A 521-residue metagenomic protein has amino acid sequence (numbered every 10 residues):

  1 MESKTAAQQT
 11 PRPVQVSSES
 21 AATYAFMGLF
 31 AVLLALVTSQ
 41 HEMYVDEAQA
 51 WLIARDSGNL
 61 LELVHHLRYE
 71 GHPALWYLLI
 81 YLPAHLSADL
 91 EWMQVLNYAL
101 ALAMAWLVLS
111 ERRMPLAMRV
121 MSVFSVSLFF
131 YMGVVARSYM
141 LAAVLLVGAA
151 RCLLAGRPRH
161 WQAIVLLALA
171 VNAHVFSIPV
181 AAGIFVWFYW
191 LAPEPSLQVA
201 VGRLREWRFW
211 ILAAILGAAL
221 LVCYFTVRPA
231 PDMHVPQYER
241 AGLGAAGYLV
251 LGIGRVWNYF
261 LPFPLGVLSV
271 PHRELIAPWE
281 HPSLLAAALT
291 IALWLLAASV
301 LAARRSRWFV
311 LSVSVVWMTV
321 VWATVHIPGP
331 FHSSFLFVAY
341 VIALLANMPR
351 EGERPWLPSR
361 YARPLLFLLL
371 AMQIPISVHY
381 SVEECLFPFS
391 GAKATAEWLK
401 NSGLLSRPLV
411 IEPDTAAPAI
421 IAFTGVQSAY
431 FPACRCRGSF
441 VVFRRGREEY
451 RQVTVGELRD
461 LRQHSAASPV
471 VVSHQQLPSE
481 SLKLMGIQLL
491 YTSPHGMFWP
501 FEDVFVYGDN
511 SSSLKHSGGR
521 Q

Functional and structural regions predicted by a protein language model:
Y24-F26, V165, L212-I215, I291 (+2 more regions): Signature aromatic-anchored transmembrane alpha helix within multi-pass, membrane-resident enzymes that catalyze glycan
V32, L128-F130, G148, H160-V186 (+1 more regions): Membrane-interface alpha helices of multi-pass inner-membrane proteins
W51-R55, N59-V95, A99, F263 (+1 more regions): Short hydrophobic/aromatic helix or loop-helix immediately within or flanking a transmembrane segment in polytopic
V95-A117, L295-S299: Transmembrane-helix motifs of polytopic, lipid-linked glycan transferases
V134-M140: Short acidic/glycine- and proline-prone juxtamembrane loop motifs at membrane-interface regions of multi-pass membrane
V147-Q162, A192-L197, R350: Membrane-interface transmembrane helices that cradle and orient dolichyl/undecaprenyl
E383-S390, S402-Y450, Q463-L482: Short periplasmic/luminal acceptor-recognition loop of GT-C membrane glycosyltransferases, typified by
R459-Q521: Aromatic/acidic, Gly/Pro-rich catalytic loop(s) in extracytoplasmic/lumenal soluble domains of multi-pass membrane
